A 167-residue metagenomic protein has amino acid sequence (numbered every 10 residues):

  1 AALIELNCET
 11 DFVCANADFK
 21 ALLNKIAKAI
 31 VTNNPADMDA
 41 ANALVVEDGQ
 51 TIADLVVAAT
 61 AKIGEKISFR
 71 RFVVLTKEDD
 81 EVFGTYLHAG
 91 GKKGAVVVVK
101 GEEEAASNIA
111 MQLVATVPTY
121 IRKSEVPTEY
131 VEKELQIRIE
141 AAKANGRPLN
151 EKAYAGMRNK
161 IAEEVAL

Functional and structural regions predicted by a protein language model:
A1-L167: N-terminal assembly/interaction segments in proteins that build large macromolecular machines
